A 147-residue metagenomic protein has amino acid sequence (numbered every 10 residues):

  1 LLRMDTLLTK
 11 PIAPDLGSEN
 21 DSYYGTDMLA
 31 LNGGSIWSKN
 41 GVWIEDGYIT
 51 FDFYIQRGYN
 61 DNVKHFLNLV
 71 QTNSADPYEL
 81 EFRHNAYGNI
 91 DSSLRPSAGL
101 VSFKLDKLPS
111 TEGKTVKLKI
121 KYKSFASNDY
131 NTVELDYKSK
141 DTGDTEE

Functional and structural regions predicted by a protein language model:
L1-E147: First exposed extracellular module after export/assembly in secreted or surface-exposed proteins
